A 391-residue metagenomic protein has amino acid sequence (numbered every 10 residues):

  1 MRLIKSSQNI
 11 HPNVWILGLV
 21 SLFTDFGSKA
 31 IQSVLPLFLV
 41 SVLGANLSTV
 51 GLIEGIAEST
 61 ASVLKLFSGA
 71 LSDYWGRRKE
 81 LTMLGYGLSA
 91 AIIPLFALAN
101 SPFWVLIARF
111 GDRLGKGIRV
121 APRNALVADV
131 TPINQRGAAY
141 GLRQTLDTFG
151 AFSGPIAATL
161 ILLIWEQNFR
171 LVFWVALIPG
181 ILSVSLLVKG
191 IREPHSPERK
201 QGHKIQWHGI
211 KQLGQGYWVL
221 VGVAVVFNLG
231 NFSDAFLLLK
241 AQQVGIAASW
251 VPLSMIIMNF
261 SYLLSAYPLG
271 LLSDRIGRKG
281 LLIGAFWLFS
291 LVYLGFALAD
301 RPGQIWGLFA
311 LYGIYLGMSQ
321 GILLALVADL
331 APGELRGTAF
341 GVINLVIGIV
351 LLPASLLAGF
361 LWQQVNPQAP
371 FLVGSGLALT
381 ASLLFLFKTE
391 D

Functional and structural regions predicted by a protein language model:
R2-H11, E193-V223: Juxtamembrane intracellular "pre-TM" segments in multi-pass secondary transporters
I4-S59, Y217-S254: Helix-loop boundary and gating motifs at the non-cytosolic
L37-V42, S153-L171, P353-A369: Transmembrane alpha-helix termini and helix-breaking/packing motifs in multi-pass membrane transporters
V63-N100, S273-K279: Conserved MFS/SLC helix-loop-helix module at the cytosolic interface between two early adjacent transmembrane helices
E80-P94, L177, G280-G295, S375: Structural signature of the two symmetry-related core transmembrane helices
A108-F149, L326: Cytoplasmic helix-loop-helix junction between adjacent transmembrane helices in 12-TM secondary transporters
G141-I156, N344-A354: Glycine-rich segments within core transmembrane alpha-helices of 12-TM secondary carriers
L177-P197, A381-T389: C-terminal membrane-cytosol helix-exit motif in multi-pass small-molecule transporters
